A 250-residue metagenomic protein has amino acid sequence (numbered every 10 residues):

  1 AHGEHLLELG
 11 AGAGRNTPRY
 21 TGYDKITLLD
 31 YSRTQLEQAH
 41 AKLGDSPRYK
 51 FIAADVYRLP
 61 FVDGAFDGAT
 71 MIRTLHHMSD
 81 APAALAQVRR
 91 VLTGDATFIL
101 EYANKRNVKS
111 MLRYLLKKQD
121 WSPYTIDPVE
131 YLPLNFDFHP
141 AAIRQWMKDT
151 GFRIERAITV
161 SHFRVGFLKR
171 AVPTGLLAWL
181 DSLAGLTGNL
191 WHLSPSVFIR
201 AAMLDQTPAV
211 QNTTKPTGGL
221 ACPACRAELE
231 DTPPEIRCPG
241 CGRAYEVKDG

Functional and structural regions predicted by a protein language model:
L7, A11-R58: Class I SAM-dependent methyltransferase SAM/SAH-binding core
T70: A conserved beta-strand element that flanks and buttresses the S-adenosyl-L-methionine
R73-H77: Short catalytic micro-motifs in class I SAM-dependent methyltransferases
P82-T97: A short glycine-rich, Lys/Arg-flanked "PGG" loop and its adjoining helix->strand segment in the class I
F98-S122: Conserved class I S-adenosyl-L-methionine
K117-D120, Q145, E155-L220: A C-terminal cap/extension of S-adenosyl-L-methionine-dependent methyltransferases that defines the acceptor-substrate
W121-A142: Acceptor-substrate binding/catalytic loop of class I
C222-C225, C238: Short cysteine-rich clusters marking metal-coordination/redox-active sites
